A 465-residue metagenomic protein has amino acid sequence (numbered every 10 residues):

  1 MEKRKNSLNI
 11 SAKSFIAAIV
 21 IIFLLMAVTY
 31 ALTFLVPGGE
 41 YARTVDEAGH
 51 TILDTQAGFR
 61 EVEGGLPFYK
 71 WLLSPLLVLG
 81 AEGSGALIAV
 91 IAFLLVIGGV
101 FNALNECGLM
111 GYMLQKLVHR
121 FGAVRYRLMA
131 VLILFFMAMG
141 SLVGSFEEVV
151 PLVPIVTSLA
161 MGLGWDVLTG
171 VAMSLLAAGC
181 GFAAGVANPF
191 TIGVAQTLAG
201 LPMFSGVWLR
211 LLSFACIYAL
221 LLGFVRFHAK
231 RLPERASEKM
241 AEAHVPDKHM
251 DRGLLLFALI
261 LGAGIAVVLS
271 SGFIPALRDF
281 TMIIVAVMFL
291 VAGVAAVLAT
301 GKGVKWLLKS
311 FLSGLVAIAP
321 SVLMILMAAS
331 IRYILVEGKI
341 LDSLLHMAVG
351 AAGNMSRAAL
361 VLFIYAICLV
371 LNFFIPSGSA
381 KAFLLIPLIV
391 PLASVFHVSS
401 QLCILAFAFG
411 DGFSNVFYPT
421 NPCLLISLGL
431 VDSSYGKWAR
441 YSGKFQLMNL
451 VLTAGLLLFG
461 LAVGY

Functional and structural regions predicted by a protein language model:
E2-I22, Y41-H50, V207-S310, S434-R440 (+1 more regions): Long, contiguous bundles of hydrophobic transmembrane helices that form the permeation core of multi-pass
L8-A17, V153-L255, C423-F459: Membrane-core helix-loop-helix motifs of multi-pass transport proteins
F15-A27, I52-G111, F280-D342: Core transmembrane alpha-helical segments of multi-pass membrane transporters/permeases
I16, M355-Y465: C-terminal transmembrane helix pair
A18-L35, L94-F101, F135-M139, G181 (+6 more regions): Hydrophobic core segments of alpha-helical transmembrane domains in multi-pass membrane transport and ion-translocation
E82-V90, V118-V131, L163-T169, L255 (+4 more regions): Membrane-interfacial loop-to-helix junctions in multi-pass transporters
G85-V90, F101-Y112, G140-P151, F182-N188 (+5 more regions): Short helix-coil transition sites and intra-membrane helix breaks within transmembrane domains of multi-pass
L95, V124-I155, I325-A328, L335 (+4 more regions): Hydrophobic alpha-helical transmembrane segments of multi-pass integral membrane proteins, predominantly secondary
